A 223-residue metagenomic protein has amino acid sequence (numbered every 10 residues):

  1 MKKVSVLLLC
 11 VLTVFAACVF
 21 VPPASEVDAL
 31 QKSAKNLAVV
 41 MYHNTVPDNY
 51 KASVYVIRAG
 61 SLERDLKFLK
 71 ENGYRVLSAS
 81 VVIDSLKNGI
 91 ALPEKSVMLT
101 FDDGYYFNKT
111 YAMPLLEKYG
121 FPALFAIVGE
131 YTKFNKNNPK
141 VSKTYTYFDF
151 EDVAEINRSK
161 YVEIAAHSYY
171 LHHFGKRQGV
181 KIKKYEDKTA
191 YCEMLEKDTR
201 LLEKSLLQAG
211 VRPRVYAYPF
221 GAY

Functional and structural regions predicted by a protein language model:
V4-V21: Sec-dependent N-terminal signal peptides of Gram-positive bacterial secreted proteins and lipoproteins
V19-V97: N-terminal pre-catalytic segment of deacetylase/amide-hydrolase enzymes
V40, N44-P47, A52, K95-V97 (+1 more regions): Metal-dependent polysaccharide deacetylase catalytic core of the NodB/CE4 family, i.e., the active-site-bearing domain
V56-K70, G104-Y106, K143-E155: Aromatic- and glycine-enriched glycan-recognition loops and surfaces that form the carbohydrate-binding subsites
R58, L115-K118: Glycine-rich, phosphate-binding/catalytic loops in enzymes
V81, T100-Y105, K118-F121: Substrate-binding cleft of extracellular glycoside hydrolase catalytic domains
S85, T100, N108-A112: Membrane-embedded segments
